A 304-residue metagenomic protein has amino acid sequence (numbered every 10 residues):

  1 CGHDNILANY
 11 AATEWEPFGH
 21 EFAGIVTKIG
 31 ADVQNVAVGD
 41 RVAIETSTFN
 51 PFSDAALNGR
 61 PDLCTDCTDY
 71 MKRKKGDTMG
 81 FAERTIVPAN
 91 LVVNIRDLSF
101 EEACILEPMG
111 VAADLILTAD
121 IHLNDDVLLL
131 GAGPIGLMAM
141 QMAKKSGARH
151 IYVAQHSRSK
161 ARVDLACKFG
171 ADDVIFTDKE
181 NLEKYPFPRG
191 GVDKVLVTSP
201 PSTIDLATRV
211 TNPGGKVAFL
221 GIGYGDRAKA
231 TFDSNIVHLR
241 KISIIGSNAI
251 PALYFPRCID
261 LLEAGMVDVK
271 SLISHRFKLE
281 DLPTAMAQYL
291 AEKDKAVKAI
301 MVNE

Functional and structural regions predicted by a protein language model:
L7-L57, R96-L98: Glycine-rich beta-strand-centered segment in the early N-terminal region that forms part of a ligand/cofactor-binding
A43, D193-L196: N-terminal Rossmann-like NAD(P) cofactor-binding module of classical short-chain dehydrogenase/reductase
N50-L130: NAD(P)H dinucleotide-binding glycine-rich loop of Rossmann-like/cofactor-binding domains, especially the beta1-alpha1
L98-K179: Mid-domain Rossmann-like dinucleotide-binding core that forms the NAD(H)/NADP(H) cofactor-binding site
A161, S202-A264, N303-E304: Glycine-rich phosphate-binding loop and adjacent beta-alpha segment of Rossmann(oid) nucleotide-cofactor-binding
K179-G190: Short amphipathic alpha-helix with an adjacent loop that forms part of the alpha/beta core around
D205-R209, A252-E304: C-terminal hydrophobic helical "lid"/dimerization subdomain of Rossmann-like NAD(P)H-dependent oxidoreductases
